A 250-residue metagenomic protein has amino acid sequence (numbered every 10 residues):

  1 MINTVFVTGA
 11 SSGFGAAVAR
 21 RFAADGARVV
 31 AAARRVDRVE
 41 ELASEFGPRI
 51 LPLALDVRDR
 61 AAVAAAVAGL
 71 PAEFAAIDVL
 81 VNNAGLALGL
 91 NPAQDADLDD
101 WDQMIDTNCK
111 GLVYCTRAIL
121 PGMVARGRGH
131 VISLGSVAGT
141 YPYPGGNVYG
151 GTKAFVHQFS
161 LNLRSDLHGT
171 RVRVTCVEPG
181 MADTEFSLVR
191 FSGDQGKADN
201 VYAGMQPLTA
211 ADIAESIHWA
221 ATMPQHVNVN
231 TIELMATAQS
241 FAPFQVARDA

Functional and structural regions predicted by a protein language model:
S11-S12: Conserved glycine-rich cofactor-binding loop
D25-E40: Conserved glycine-rich Rossmann-like NAD(P)H-binding loop of the short-chain dehydrogenase/reductase
L55-A65, L98: The beta1-alpha1 cofactor-binding region of Rossmann-like NAD(H)/NADP(H)-dependent oxidoreductases
N91-A93, D100-I105: Substrate-binding pocket helix/loop in short-chain dehydrogenase/reductase
T116, T152: Active-site helix of classical SDR
S136: Residue(s) in the substrate-gating loop at a strand-loop-helix junction that position the organic substrate next
C176-G180, Q195-P243: C-terminal helical subdomain
